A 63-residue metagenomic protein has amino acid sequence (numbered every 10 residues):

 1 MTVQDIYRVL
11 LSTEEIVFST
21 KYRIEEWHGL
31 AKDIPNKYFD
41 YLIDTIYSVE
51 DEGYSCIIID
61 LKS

Functional and structural regions predicted by a protein language model:
M1-R23: N-terminal acidic leader/helix
S19-S63: Detector for the mature cores of small, proteolytically processed and post-translationally modified peptide effectors
